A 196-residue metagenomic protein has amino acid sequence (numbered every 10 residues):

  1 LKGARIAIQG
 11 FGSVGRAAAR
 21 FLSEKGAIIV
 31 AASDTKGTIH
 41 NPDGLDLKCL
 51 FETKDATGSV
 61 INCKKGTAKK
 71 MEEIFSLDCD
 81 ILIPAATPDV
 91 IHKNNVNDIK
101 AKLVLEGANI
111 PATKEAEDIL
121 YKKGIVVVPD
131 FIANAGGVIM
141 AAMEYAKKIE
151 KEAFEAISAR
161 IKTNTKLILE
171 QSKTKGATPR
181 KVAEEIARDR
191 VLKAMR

Functional and structural regions predicted by a protein language model:
L1-S76: Glycine-rich phosphate/diphosphate-binding loop of Rossmann-like nucleotide-binding domains
A7, I81-I83, L105: Structural motif
F21-K25, N97-A101, I119-K122: Short, solvent-exposed amphipathic alpha-helical segments in soluble enzyme and RNA/protein-processing domains
K64-G66, I83-D89, G107-P111: A general structural motif
K69-C79, T87-V104: Rossmann-fold NAD(P) dinucleotide-binding segment
K102-R196: Adenosine-phosphate binding glycine-rich loop
